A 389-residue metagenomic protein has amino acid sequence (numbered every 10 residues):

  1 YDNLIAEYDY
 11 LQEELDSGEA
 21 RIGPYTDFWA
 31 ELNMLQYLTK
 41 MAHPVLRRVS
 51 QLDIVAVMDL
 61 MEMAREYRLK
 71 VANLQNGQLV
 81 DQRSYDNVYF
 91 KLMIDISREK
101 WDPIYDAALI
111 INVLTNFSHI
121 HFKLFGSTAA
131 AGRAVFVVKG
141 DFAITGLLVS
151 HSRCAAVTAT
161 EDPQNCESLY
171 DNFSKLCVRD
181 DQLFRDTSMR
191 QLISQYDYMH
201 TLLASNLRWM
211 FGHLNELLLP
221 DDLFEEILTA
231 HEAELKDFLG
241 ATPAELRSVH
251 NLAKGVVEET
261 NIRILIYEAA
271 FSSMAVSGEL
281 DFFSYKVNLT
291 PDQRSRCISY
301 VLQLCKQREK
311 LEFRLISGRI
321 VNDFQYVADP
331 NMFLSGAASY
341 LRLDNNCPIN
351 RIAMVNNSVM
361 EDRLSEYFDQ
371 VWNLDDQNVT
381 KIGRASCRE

Functional and structural regions predicted by a protein language model:
Y1-E14: Short, basic/aromatic recognition patches that contact phosphate-bearing ligands
E14-Q377, G383: Hydrophobic protein-protein interaction segments
I382-E389: Conserved small/polar residues in nucleotide/adenosyl-binding loops
